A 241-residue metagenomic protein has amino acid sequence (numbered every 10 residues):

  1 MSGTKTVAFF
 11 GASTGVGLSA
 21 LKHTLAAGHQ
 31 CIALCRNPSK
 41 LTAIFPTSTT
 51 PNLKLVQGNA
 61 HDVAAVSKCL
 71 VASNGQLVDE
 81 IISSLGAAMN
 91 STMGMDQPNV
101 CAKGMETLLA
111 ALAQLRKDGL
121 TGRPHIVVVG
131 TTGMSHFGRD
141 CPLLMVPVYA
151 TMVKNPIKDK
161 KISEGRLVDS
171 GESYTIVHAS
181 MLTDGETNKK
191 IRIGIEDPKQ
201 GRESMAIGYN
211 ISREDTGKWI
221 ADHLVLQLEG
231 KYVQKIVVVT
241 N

Functional and structural regions predicted by a protein language model:
S2-Q30: N-terminal Rossmann NAD(P)H-binding glycine-rich loop of SDR-like oxidoreductase domains
T6, D79-E80, H125: Structural motif
G15, M205-N241: Mid/C-terminal beta-alpha module of Rossmann-like enzyme folds, strongest in SDR-family dehydrogenases/epimerases
V16-L21, L108, S163, I220: Hydrophobic residues within alpha-helices that form the first helical element adjacent to the glycine-rich loop
L34-S39, N59-A60: N-terminal Rossmann-fold cofactor-binding loop
T47-T107, A111-Q114: NAD(P)H-binding glycine-rich loop region in Rossmannoid oxidoreductase-like domains and their noncatalytic homologs
T92-K189: Glycine-/Pro-rich loop/turn segments that contact NAD(P) or position catalytic residues in Rossmann-like domains
I193-I211: A conserved pocket-lining segment of Rossmann-fold NAD(P)-dependent short-chain dehydrogenase/reductase
